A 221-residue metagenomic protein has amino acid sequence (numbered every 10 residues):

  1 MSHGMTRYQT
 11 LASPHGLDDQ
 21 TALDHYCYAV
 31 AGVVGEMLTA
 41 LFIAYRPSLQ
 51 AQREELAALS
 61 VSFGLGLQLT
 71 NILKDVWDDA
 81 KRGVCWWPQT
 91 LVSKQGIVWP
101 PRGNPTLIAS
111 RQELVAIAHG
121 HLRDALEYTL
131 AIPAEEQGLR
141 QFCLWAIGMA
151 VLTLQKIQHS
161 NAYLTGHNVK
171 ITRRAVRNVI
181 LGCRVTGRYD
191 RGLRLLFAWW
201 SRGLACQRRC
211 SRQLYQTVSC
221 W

Functional and structural regions predicted by a protein language model:
M1-G66, W77-W221: Catalytic cores of Mg2+-dependent Asp-rich isoprenoid enzymes
K74: Single, functionally critical "micro-switch" positions that shape active/binding sites and transmembrane helices
